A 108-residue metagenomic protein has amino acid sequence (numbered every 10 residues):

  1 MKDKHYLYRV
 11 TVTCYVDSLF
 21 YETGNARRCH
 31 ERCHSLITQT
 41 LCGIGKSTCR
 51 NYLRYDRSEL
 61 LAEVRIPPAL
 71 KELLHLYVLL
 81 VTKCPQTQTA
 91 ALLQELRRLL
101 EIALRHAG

Functional and structural regions predicted by a protein language model:
M1-K2: Short, Lys/Arg-enriched N-terminal segment that forms or immediately precedes the first helix of a structured domain
H5, H75-G108: Long, charge-rich, low-complexity intrinsically disordered regions
Y6-R32: Short, amphipathic alpha-helical "recognition" segments used to contact nucleic acids or chromatin
D17-F20, L41-C42, D56: Generic structural signal for hydrophobic core residues of well-folded globular domains
F20, R27-E31, G45-K46, A62-E63 (+1 more regions): Secondary-structure boundary/capping micro-motif
C33-Q39: Short alpha-helical "recognition helix" segments of helix-turn-helix
I44-E59: Major-groove recognition helix of helix-turn-helix-like DNA-binding domains
E59-L79: Short Lys/Arg-enriched helix C-cap and helix-to-coil transition segments that create basic nucleic-acid-contact patches
